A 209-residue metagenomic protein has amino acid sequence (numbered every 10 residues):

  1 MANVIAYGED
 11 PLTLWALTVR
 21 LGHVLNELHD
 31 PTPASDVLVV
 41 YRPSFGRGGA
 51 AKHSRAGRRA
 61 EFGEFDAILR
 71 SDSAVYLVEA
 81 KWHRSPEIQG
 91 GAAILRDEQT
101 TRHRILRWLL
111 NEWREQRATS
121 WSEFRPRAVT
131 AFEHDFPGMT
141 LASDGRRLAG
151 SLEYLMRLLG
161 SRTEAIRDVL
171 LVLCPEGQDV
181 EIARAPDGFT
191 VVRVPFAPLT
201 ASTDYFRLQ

Functional and structural regions predicted by a protein language model:
M1-H29: Nuclease catalytic cores
I5-A6, A67-L69, S161-T163: A general structural signal for short secondary-structure junctions and capping/turn motifs
L12, Y41, F65, T200-T203 (+1 more regions): Charge-enriched interaction surfaces
T13-L21, I68-S71, V75, E79: Short, hydrophobic, well-ordered secondary-structure elements
H23-V24, V75-Y76, A80-D187: Catalytic cores of nucleic-acid endonucleases
H29-S35, R162-R167: Short helix-terminating capping/connector loops at secondary-structure junctions
D30-D72: Active-site metal-binding core of divalent-cation-utilizing nuclease and nuclease-like domains
V180-Q209: Polybasic (Lys/Arg-rich)
